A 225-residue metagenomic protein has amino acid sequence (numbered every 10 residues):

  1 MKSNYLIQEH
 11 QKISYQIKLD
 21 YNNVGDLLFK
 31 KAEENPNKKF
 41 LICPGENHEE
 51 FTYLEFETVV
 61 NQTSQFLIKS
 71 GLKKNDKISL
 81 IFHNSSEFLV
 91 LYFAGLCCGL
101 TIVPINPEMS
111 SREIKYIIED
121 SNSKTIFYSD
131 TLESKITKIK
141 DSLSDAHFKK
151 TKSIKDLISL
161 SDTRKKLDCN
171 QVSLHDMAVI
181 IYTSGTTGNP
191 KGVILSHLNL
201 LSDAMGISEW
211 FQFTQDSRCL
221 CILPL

Functional and structural regions predicted by a protein language model:
N4, L27-F51: AMP-dependent adenylate-forming
I13-N22, D156-M177: Flexible, low-complexity linker/hinge segments
L28-K31, L41, F56, V60-T63 (+8 more regions): Adenylate-forming
P36-K39, R164-Y182, N189, Q212-R218: Conserved pre-ATP/AMP-binding loop-to-beta segment of ANL
G45, E49-E50, T63-M109: Conserved AMP-binding/adenylate-forming
E50-L54, A178-S202: Conserved AMP-binding A3 loop
E57-T63, V193-T214, C219-L223: Conserved structural elements of the adenylate-forming
K69-S70, C97-L160, L167-N170: Structural core segment of the AMP-binding/adenylate-forming
